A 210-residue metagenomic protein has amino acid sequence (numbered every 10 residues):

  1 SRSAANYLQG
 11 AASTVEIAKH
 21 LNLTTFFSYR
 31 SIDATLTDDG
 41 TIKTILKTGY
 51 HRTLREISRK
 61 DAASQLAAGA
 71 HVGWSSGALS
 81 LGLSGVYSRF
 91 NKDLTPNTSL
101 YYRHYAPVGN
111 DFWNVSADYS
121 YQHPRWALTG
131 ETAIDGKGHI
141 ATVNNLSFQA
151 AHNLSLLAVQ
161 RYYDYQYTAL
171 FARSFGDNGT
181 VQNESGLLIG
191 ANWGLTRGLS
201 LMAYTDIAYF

Functional and structural regions predicted by a protein language model:
S1-H71, D164-I189: Surface-exposed coil loops of outer-membrane beta-barrel proteins
T41-I45, G49-H51, T95-A106: Solvent-exposed loop segments that connect transmembrane elements
D61-Q65, A70-P96, Y102-F210: Exposed, low-structure sequence patches enriched in small/polar residues
